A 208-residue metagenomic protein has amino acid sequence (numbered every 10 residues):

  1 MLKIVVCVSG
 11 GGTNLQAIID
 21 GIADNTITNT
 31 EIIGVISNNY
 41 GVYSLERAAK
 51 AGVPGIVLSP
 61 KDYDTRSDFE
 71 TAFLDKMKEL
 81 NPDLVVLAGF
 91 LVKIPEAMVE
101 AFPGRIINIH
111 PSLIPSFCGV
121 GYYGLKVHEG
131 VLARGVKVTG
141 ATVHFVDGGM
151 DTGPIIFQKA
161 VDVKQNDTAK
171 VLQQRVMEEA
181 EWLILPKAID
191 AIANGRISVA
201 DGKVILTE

Functional and structural regions predicted by a protein language model:
M1-Y43: N-terminal Rossmann-like dinucleotide-binding module
Q16, V199-E208: Short, basic/aromatic-enriched C-terminal tail that caps enzymatic domains
G41-E46, P95: Short, glycine/polar-rich helix-capping loops at beta-to-alpha or helix-loop-helix junctions that flank or form
A51-G52, F102: Short, structured coil segments at secondary-structure junctions
G52-P54, P82, V136: Short glycine/serine/threonine/alanine-rich loop segments
I56-K61, F117: Short beta->alpha connector loops at strand-helix junctions that form conserved, small/polar/Pro-enriched
D64-K78, P82: Glycine/small-residue-rich loop that forms an oxyanion/phosphate-binding "nest" at active or ligand-binding sites
L84, A88-G202: Donor/substrate-binding cores of folate-linked one-carbon enzymes
